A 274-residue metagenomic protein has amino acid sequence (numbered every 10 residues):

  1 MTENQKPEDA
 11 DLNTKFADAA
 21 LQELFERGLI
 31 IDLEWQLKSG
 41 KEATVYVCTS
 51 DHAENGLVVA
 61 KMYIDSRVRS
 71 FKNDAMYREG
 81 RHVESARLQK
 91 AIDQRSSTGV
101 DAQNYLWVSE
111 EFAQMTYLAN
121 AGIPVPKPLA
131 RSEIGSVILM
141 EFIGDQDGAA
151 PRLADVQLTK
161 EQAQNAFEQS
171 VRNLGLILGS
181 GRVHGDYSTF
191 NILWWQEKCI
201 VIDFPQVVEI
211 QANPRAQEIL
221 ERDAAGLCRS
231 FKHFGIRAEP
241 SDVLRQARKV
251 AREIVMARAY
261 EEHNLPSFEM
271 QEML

Functional and structural regions predicted by a protein language model:
M1-E8: Intrinsically disordered, low-complexity regulatory segments that flank or precede the catalytic domain of eukaryotic
A10, T14-A149, G175, G179: Conserved ATP-binding subdomain of kinase catalytic cores across diverse folds
Y105, Q164-V171, G175: Conserved short alpha-helix within the protein kinase catalytic core
E110, Q169, G226: Charged catalytic carboxylate motif
R131-E133, F190, L244: Residue-level "edge-of-site" marker
G148-T159: AlphaC helix of the protein kinase catalytic domain
K160-A166, L178-H184, W195-L274: C-lobe/activation-segment region of protein kinase-like
D186, F190-I192: Catalytic-loop signature of eukaryotic-like protein kinases
